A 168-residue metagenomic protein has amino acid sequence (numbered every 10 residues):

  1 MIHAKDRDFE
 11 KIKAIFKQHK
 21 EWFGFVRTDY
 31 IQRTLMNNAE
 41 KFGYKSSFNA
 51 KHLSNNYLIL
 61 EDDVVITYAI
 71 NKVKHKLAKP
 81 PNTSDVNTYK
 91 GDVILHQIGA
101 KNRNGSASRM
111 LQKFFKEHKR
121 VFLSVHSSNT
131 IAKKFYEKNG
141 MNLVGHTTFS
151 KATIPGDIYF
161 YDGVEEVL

Functional and structural regions predicted by a protein language model:
M1-V26: A short beta-loop-alpha structural element at the N-terminal edge of CoA-dependent acyl/N-acetyltransferase catalytic
G24-Y57: Active-site rim helix/loop that mediates acceptor-substrate recognition in acyltransferases
S54-A69: Conserved beta-hairpin
V65-N102, K151-I154: Conserved acyl-donor/pantetheine-binding loop and adjacent beta-alpha core of acyl/acetyltransferases and related
A100-K116, K134-K138: Conserved acetyl-CoA-binding loop-helix of GNAT-fold acetyltransferases
K116-S128: Conserved GNAT acetyl-CoA-binding A-motif
S128-N129, H146-L168: C-terminal "cap" of GNAT-fold acetyltransferases
E137-T147: Conserved acetyl-CoA-binding loop of GNAT-fold acetyltransferases
